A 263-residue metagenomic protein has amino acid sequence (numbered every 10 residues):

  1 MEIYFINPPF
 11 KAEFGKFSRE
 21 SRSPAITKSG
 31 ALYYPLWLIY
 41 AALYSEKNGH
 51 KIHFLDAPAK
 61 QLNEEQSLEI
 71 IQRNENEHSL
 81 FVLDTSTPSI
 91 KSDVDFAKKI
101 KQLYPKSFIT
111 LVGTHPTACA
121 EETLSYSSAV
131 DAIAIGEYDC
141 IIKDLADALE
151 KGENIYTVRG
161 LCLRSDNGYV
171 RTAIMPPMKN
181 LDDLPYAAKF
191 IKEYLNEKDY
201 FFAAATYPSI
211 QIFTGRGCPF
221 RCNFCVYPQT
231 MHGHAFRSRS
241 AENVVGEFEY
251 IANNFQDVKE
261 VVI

Functional and structural regions predicted by a protein language model:
E2, F14-S18, A25, R164-Q211: N-terminal [4Fe-4S]-dependent radical SAM core
Y4-N7, D56, V82-T87, T110-V112 (+3 more regions): Short beta-strand segments
R19-I26, C225-T230: Short glycine/proline- and charge-enriched loop/turn segments that cap or connect secondary-structure elements
P24-P35: A short acidic, glycine-rich active-site loop that binds or catalyzes chemistry on phosphate/adenosine moieties
W37, A41, F96, V244-I251: Alpha-helical packing segments of well-folded alpha/beta enzyme cores
W37, Y44-S45, K51-N180: Glycine-rich beta-alpha loop elements in corrinoid/cobalamin-binding modules across cobalamin-dependent enzymes
D182, A187-I263: Radical SAM [4Fe-4S] cluster-binding motif and immediate context
